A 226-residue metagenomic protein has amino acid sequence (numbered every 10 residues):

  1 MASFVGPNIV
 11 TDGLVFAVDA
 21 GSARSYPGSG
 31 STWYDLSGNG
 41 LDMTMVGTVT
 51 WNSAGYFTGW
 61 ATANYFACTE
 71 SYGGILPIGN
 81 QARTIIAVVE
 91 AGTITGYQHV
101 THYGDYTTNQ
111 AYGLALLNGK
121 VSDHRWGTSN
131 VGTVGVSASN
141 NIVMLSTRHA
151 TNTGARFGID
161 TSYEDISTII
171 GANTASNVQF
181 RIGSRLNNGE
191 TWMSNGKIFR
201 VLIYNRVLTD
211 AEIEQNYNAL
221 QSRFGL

Functional and structural regions predicted by a protein language model:
M1, W126, S176-F199, I203: Extracellular glycan-interaction patches encoded by glycine-rich segments
M1-A63, E214-L226: Extracytoplasmic low-complexity segments
F4, S37-Y65, E70, I85-T95 (+2 more regions): Extracellular glycan-interaction surfaces
I9-G13, S71-I85, Y106, V134-N141 (+2 more regions): Extracellular/lumenal carbohydrate-interaction signature centered on repeated Trp-anchored short motifs
D12-F16, A54-G55, Q81-R83, Y97 (+2 more regions): A generic secondary-structure signal marking the coil-to-beta-strand transition
F16-A20, D35, A61, R83-T93 (+4 more regions): Short hydrophobic/aromatic patches on beta-strands that form ligand-binding or substrate-lining surfaces
T168, N173-Q179, I213, Y217: A generic alpha-helix structural signal
